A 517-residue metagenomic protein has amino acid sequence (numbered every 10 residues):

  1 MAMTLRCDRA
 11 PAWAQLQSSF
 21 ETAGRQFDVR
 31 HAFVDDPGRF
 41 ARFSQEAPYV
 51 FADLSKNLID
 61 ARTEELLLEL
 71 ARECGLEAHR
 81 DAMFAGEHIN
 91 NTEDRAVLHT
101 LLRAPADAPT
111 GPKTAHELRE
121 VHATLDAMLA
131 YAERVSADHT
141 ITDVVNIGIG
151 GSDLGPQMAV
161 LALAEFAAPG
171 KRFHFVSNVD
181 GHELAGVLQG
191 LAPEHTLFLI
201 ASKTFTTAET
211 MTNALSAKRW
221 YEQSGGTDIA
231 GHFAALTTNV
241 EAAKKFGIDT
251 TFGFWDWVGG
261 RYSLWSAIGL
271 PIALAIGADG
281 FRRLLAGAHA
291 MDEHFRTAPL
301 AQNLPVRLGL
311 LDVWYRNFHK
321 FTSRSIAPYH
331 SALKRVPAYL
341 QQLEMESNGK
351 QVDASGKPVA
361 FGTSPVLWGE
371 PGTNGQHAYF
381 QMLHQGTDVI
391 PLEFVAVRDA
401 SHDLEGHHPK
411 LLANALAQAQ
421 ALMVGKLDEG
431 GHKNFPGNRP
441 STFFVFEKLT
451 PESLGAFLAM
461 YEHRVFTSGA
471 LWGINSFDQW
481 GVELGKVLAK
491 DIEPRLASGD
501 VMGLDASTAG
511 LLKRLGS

Functional and structural regions predicted by a protein language model:
R9-D138, T142, H408-V424, S468 (+1 more regions): Extended, charge-enriched "interface" segments that sit outside catalytic cores
R42, L154-Q157, L184-A185, A208-T210 (+6 more regions): Short helix/loop capping segments that flank catalytic or ligand/cofactor-binding pockets
S55, G362, V366-K448: Helicase-primase coupling helices
L129-A298, D491: Glycine-rich phosphate-binding loops that contact phosphosugars or nucleotide phosphates
D143-G148, F198-T204, S323-H330, V366-L367 (+1 more regions): Short glycine-rich or small-residue beta-strand-to-loop segments that form or flank ligand, phosphate, metal/Fe-S
A159-A164, Q189-P193, A214-A217, L340-N348 (+3 more regions): Short, solvent-exposed amphipathic alpha-helical segments in soluble enzyme and RNA/protein-processing domains
W220-L404, L484-K490, A497-S517: Active-site phosphate/pyrophosphate-binding segments
T442-G499, D505-S517: C-terminal helical/tail subdomains of lipid-metabolizing enzymes
